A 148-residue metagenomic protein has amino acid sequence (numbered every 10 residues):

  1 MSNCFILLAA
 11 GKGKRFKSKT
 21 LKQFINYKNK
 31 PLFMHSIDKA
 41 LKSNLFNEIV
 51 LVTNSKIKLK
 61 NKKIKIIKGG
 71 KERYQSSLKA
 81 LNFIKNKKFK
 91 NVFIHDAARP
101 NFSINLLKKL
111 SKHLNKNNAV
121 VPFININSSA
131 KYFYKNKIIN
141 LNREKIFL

Functional and structural regions predicted by a protein language model:
S2-T53: N-terminal glycine-rich phosphate-binding loop and ensuing alpha1 helix
L7, F33, A80, H95-D96: Residue-level signal for inorganic ion chemistry
G11, D96, N125: Active-site glycine-centered loops adjacent to acidic/histidine catalytic or metal-binding residues that shape
K14, A97-N101: Acidic metal-phosphate-binding loop of nucleotide-sugar-dependent transferases
F24, I66, A119-V121: Conserved beta-strand scaffold positions in the cores of enzyme catalytic domains, especially in NTP/NDP-utilizing
L32-F89: Conserved N-terminal catalytic core of the sugar/cofactor nucleotidyltransferase
V92: Short aromatic/hydrophobic "clamp" motif used to bind/position activated sugar donors
F102-L148: Conserved core of the sugar-phosphate nucleotidyltransferase
